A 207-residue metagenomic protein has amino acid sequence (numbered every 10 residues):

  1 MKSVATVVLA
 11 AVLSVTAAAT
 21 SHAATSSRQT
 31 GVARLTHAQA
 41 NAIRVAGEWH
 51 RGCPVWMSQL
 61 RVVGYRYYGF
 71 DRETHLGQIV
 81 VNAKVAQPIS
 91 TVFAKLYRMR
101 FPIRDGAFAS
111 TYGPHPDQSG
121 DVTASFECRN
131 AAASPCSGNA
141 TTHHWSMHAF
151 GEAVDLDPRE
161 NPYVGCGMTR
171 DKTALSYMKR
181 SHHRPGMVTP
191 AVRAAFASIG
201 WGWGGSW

Functional and structural regions predicted by a protein language model:
M1-A24: Secretory targeting and sorting signals
V7, Q87-T91, A191: Long, highly charged amphipathic alpha-helices
A24-V55: N-terminal low-complexity, Pro/Thr/Ser-rich intrinsically disordered segments that act as propeptides or flexible
I43-E48, K84-L96, G120-T123, H144-A149 (+1 more regions): Active-site-adjacent structural elements in enzyme catalytic domains
G52-D121: Active-site acidic/histidine clusters and adjacent loop/turn architecture that either coordinate catalytic ions
R66-Y68, T91-P102, R129, R159-P162 (+1 more regions): Structured segments of extracytoplasmic/periplasmic soluble domains in secreted or envelope-associated proteins
P102-E152, E160-Y163, A197: Active-site-adjacent loop/helix surface patches within enzyme catalytic domains that shape the substrate-binding cleft
N139-W207: Catalytic cores and adjacent binding grooves of peptidoglycan-active enzymes
